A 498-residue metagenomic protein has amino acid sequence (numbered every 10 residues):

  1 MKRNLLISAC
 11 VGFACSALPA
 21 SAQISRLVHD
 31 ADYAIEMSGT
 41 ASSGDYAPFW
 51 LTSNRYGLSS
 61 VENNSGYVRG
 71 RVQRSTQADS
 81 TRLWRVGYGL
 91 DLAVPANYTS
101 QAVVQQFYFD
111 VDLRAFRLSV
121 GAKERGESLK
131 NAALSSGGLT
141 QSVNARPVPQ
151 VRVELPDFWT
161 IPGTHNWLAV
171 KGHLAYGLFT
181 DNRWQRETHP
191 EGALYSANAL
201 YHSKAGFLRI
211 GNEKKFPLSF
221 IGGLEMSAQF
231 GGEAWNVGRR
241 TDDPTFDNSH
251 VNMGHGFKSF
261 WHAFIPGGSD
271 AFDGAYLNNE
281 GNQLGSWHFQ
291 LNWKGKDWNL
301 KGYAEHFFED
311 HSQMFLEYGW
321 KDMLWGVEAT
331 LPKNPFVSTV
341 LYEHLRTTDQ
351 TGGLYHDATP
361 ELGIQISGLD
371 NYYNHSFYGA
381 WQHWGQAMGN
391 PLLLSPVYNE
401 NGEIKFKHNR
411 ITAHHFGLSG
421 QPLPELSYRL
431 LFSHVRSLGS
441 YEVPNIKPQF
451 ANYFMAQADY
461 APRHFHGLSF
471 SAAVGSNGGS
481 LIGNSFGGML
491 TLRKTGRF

Functional and structural regions predicted by a protein language model:
M1-R26, G496-F498: Bacterial Sec-dependent N-terminal signal peptides
Q23-D32, R74-V86, T99, D112-R117 (+7 more regions): Short loop/turn motifs that connect adjacent beta-strands in outer-membrane beta-barrel proteins
A31-Y46, V86-V94, V111, L118-E124 (+7 more regions): Transmembrane beta-barrel strands of outer-membrane/channel proteins
T40-Y67, T81-W84, Y88, P95-T99: Surface-exposed strand-loop-strand hairpins of Gram-negative outer-membrane beta-barrel proteins
S59-Y67, Y98-V104, L113, N144-V148 (+8 more regions): Transmembrane beta-barrel outer-membrane domains
T81-V111, R125-N144: Surface-exposed loop and membrane-interface regions of Gram-negative outer-membrane beta-barrel proteins
R125-R240: Internal, well-ordered domain-core segments that constitute the primary functional module of diverse proteins
L218-S227, E233-F498: Exposed, low-structure sequence patches enriched in small/polar residues
